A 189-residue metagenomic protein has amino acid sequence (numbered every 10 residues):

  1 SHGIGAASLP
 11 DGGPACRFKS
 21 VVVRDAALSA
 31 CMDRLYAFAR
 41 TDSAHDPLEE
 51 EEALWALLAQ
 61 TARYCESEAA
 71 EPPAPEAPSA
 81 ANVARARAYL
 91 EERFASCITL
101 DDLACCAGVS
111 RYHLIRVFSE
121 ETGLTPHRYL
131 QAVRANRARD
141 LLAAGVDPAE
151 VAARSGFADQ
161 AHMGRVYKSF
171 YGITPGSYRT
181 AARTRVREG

Functional and structural regions predicted by a protein language model:
S1-H2: Ligand-binding loop in jelly-roll beta-barrel domains
G5-P72: Amphipathic alpha-helical segments enriched in hydrophobic/aromatic residues interleaved with Lys/Arg
V22-A37, E51, A69-I98, D102-A107 (+2 more regions): A short, Lys/Arg-enriched amphipathic alpha-helix from helix-turn-helix/homeodomain DNA-binding modules
A37, R185-G189: C-terminal regulatory/oligomerization modules of transcriptional regulators
A53-Y64, R93, V133, R137 (+1 more regions): Amphipathic alpha-helical segments in well-ordered regions
E66-A74, V117-T122: Short, Lys/Arg-enriched N-terminal segment that forms or immediately precedes the first helix of a structured domain
R85-V133, A152-A181: Basic/polar phosphate-binding segments, predominantly the helix-turn-helix DNA-binding elements of transcriptional
